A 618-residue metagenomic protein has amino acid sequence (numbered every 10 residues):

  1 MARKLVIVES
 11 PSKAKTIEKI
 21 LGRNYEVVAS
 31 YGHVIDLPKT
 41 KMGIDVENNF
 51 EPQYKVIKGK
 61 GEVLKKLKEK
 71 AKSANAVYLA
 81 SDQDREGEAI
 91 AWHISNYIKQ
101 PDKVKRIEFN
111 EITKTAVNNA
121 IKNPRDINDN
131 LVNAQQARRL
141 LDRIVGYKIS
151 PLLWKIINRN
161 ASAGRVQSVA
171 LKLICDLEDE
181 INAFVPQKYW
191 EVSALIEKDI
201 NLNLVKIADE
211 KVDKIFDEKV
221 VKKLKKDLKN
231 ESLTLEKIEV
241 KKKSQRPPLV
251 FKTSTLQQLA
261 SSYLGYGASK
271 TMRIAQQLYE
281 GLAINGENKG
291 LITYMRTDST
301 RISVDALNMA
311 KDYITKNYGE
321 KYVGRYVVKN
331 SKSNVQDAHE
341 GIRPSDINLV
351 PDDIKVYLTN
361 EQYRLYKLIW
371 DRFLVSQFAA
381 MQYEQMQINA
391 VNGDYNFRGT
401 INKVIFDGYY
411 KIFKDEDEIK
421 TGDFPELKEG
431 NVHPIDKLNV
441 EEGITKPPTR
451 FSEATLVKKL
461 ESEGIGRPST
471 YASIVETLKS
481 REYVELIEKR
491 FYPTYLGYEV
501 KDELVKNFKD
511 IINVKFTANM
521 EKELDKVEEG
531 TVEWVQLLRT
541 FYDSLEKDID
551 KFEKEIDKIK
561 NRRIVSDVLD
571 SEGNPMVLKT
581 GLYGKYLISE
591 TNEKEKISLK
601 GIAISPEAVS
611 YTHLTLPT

Functional and structural regions predicted by a protein language model:
M1-R139, K148, T315: Intrinsically disordered, low-complexity regulatory segments
A2-L5, T16, Y25, S150 (+4 more regions): Basic, low-complexity terminal or inter-domain segments flanking catalytic cores
N118-Y189: C-terminal or mid-to-C-terminal helical accessory/interaction module adjacent to the motor/catalytic core
I156, C175-F216, Y263: C-terminal helical "lid" subdomain and adjoining coupling/linker elements of P-loop NTPases
K214-F251, K428: Metal- or metallocofactor-binding catalytic centers and their adjacent structured scaffolds across diverse enzyme
P247-L259, K289-Y294, P447-K459: Short acidic, hydrophobic short linear motifs in intrinsically disordered regions
Q257-G267, K458-R467: Short helix-coil junctions and helix-kink-helix linkers
E280-I292, E482-K489: A short, conserved structural fragment
